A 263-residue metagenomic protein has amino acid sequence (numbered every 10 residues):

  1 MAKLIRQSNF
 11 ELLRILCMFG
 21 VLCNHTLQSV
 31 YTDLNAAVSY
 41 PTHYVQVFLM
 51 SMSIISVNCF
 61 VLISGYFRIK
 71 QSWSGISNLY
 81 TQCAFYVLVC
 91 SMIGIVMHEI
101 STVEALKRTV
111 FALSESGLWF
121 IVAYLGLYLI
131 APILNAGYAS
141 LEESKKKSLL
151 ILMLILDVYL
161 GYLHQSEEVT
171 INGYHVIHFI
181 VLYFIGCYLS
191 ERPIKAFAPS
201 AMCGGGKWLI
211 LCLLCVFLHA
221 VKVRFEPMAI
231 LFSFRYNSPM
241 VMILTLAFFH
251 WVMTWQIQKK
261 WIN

Functional and structural regions predicted by a protein language model:
M1-L156, K259: Membrane-cytosol interface segments of multi-pass membrane proteins, especially ER/Golgi lipid-handling enzymes
N9-L16, L141-M153, T170, P199-L211 (+3 more regions): Membrane-interface starts of transmembrane alpha-helices
F19, V30, T81, R192 (+2 more regions): Intrinsically disordered, low-complexity segments enriched in polar/charged small residues
L27-V30, V96, L163, V221 (+1 more regions): Short amphipathic alpha-helical interaction/hinge segments
I54-K70, F120-N135, Y162-F197, N237-I257: Specific transmembrane alpha-helix
V110-E115, Y162-G173, F225-F232: Membrane-interface helix caps and helix-loop-helix hairpins in membrane proteins
L154-H164: A short mid-domain helix/strand-loop element embedded in enzyme catalytic domains that forms or borders the active-site
V176-I177, I194-N263: Alpha-helical transmembrane segments and terminal signal-anchor/GPI-anchor hydrophobic tails, characterized by long
